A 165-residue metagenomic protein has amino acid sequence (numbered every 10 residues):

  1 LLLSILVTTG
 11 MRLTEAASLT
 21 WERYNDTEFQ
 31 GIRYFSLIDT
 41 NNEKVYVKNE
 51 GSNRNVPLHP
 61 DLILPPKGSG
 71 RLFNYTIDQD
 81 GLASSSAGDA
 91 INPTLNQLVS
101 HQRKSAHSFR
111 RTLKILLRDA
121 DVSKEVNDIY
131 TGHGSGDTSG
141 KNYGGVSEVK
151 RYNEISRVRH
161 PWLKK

Functional and structural regions predicted by a protein language model:
L1-S4, R71, T112, K141: Positions in alpha-helical segments
L2-R33, K124-V126: Short, charged phosphate-coordinating catalytic segments
S4, T8, S108-G134: C-terminal catalytic core of tyrosine-transesterase DNA break-rejoin enzymes
G10, W21-E22, T40, F109-R111 (+2 more regions): An acidic- and aromatic-residue-enriched active-site/binding cleft used to recognize and process polar
S18-P65: Conserved tyrosine-mediated DNA breakage-rejoining catalytic core shared by Y-recombinases
N42, G51, N55-Q102, S108 (+2 more regions): Active-site/catalytic core of tyrosine-dependent DNA strand-transfer enzymes
V47, F73, Y143: Short clusters of hydrophobic/aromatic residues that line enzyme substrate/ligand-binding pockets
T131-K164: Catalytic-site neighborhood detector that most strongly recognizes the C-terminal catalytic loop/helix of tyrosine
